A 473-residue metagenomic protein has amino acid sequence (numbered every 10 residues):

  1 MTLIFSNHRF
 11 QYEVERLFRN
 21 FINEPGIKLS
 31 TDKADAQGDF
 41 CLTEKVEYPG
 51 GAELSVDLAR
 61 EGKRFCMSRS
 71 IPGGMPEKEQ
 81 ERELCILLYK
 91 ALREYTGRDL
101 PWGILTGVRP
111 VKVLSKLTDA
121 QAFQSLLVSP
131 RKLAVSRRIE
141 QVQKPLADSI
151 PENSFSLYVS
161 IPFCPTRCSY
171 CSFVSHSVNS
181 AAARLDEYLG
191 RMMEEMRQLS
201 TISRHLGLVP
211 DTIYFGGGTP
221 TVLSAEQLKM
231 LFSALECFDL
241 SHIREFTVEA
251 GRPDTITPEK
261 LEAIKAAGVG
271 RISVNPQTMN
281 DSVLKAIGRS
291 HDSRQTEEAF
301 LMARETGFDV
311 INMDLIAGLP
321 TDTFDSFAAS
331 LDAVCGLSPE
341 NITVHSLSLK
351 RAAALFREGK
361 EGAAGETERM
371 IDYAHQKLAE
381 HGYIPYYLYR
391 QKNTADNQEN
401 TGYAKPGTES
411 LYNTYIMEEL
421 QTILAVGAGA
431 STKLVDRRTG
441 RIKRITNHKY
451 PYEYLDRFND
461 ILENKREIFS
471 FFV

Functional and structural regions predicted by a protein language model:
M1-V111, K116-D119, S125, M192 (+1 more regions): Radical SAM enzyme core and accessory elements
I27-T31, D35-G38, A352, F356-V426: A C-terminal junction/extension of Radical SAM enzymes
L54-D57, V159, V274: Short beta-strand motif preference
Y95-W102, V111, K116-L157, L206: N-terminal [4Fe-4S]-dependent radical SAM core
E152-L189: Canonical Radical SAM [4Fe-4S] cluster-binding loop centered on the CxxxCxxC motif and its immediate flanking residues
S160, S273, N341-H345, N413-T414 (+1 more regions): Beta-strand scaffold of nucleotide-dependent catalytic cores
S175-Y373: Conserved non-cysteine loop/helix-boundary elements of the Radical SAM core domain that shape
P220, N393, G429-T432: Short, glycine-/Ser/Thr-/acidic-enriched flexible segments
